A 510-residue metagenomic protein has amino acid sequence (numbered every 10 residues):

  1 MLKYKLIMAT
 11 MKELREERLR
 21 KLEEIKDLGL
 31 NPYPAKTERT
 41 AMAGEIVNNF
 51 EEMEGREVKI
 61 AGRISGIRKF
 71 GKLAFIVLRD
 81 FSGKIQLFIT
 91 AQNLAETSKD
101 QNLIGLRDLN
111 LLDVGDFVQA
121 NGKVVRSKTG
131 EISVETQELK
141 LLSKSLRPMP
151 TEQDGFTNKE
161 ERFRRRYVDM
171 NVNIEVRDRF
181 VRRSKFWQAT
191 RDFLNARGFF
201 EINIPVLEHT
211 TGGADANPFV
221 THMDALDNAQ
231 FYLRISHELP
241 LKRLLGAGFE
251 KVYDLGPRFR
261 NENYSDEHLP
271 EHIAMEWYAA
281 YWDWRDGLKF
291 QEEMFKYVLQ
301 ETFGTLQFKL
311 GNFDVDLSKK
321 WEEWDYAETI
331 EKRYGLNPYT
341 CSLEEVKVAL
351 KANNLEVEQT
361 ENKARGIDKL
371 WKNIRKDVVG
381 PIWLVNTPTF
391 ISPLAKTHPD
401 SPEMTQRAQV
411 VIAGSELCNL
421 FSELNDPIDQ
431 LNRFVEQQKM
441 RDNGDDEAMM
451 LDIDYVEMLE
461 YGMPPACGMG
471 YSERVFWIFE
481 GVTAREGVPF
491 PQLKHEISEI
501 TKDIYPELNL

Functional and structural regions predicted by a protein language model:
M1-I7: Short, Lys/Arg-enriched N-terminal segments with co-localized hydrophobic residues within the first ~10-30 amino acids
M8-R18: Short, 15-30-residue, compositionally biased linear elements with alpha-helical propensity or flexible coil
T10, L22-L28, P32-D286, K296 (+2 more regions): Class II aminoacyl-tRNA synthetase-like tRNA-binding/catalytic domains
S127, F193-R197, Y297-T305, L336-C341: Secondary-structure boundary elements
N203-V206, F303-D314: Short, glycine/acidic-rich hinge or "gate" loops at secondary-structure transitions that mediate conformational
P205-L299, V315-D316, K320-L510: A translation/RNA-centric and nucleic-acid-associated enzymatic feature enriched in Class II aminoacyl-tRNA synthetases
